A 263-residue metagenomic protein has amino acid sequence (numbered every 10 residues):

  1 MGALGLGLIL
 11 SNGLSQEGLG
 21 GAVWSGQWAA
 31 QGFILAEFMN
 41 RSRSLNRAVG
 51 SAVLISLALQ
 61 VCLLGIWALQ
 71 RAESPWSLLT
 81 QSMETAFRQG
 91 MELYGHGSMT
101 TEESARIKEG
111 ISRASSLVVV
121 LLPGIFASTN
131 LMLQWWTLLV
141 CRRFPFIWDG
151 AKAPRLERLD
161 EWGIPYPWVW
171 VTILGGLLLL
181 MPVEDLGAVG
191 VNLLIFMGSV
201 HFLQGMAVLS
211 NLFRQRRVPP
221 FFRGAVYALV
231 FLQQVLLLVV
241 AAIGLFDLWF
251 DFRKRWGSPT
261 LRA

Functional and structural regions predicted by a protein language model:
M1-G21, S25, F33, L209-S210 (+1 more regions): Anchoring transmembrane alpha helix of integral membrane proteins
L4-L14, L59-L64, G175-L179, Y227-V235: Aromatic-anchored segments of alpha-helical transmembrane domains
S11-L14, A22-R71: Short helix-perturbing small/polar motifs within transmembrane alpha-helices
G32, S77, Q134-F146, L203 (+4 more regions): Short helix-terminus and kink motifs of transmembrane alpha helices, predominantly at the cytoplasmic interface
G65-L117: Membrane-interface interhelical loops and short interface/amphipathic helices in multi-pass inner-membrane
K108-W135: Individual transmembrane alpha-helix segments
R143-G205: Small-residue-rich helix-loop
V183-A263: Long, positively charged, glycine-interspersed low-complexity recognition regions
